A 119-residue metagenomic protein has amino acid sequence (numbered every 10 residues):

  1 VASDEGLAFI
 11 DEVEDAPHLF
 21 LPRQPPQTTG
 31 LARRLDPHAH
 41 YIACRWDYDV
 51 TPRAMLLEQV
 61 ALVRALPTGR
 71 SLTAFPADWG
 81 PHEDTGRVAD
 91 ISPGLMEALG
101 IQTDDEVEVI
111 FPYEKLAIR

Functional and structural regions predicted by a protein language model:
V1-R119: Secreted/periplasmic proteins
